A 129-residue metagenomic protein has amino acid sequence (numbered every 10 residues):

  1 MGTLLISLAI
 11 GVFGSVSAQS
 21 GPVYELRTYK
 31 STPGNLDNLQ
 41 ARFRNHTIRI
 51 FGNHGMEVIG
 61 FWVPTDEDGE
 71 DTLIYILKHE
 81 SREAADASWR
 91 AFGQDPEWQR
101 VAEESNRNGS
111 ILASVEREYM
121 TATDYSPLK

Functional and structural regions predicted by a protein language model:
G2-V12: Bacterial N-terminal signal peptides
G14-S20: Boundary at the C-terminal end of the N-terminal hydrophobic targeting segment
Q19, A41-I59, K78-T123: An amphipathic, aromatic/His-enriched active-site/gating alpha helix that lines ligand/cofactor pockets
Y24-T28, I74: Active-site-flanking beta-strand signature of metal-NTP-handling nucleotidyl enzymes and homologous cyclase-like
S31-Q40: Short, surface-exposed ligand-recognition loops at beta-strand->loop->(often short) alpha-helix junctions that present
D37-N38, S126-L128: Short, solvent-exposed loop/turn elements at domain surfaces
P64-G69, R107-S110: A short beta-turn/loop motif at secondary-structure boundaries
T72-K78: Charged, often glycine-rich, active-site loop that binds/positions anionic groups
